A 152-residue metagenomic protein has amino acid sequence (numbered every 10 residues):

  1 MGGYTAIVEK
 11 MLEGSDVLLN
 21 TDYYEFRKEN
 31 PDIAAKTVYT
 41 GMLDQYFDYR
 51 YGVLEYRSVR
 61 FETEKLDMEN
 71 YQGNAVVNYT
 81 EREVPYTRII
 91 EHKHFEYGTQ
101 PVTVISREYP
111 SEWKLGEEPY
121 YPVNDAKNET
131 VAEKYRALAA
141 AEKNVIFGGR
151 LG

Functional and structural regions predicted by a protein language model:
M1-R50: Helical element adjacent to the flavin cofactor pocket in flavoenzyme catalytic cores
A35, Q45-G152: C-terminal segments that line or cap access tunnels to active or ligand-binding sites in enzymes and enzyme-associated
